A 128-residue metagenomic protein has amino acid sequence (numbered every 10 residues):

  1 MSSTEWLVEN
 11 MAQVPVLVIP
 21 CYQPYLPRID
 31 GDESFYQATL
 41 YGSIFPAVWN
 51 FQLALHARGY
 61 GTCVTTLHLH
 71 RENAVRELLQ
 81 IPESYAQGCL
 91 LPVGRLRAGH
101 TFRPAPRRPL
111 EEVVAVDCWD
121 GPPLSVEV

Functional and structural regions predicted by a protein language model:
M1-I44: Glycine/small-residue-rich phosphate/adenosyl-binding loop
S2-E5, V75-L78, G99-H100: Glycine-rich, charged/polar anion/phosphate-binding loops that engage phosphate groups from diverse ligands
E9-A12, L79-E83, A105-P106: Solvent-exposed alpha-helices and their adjacent loops that cap or buttress functional pockets in soluble metabolic
I29-E33, Y60, A74, R103: A short secondary-structure junction signal
T39, R58-A74: GST superfamily/GST-like fold recognition
Q52-L55: Hydrophobic pocket-lining residues that define ligand/cofactor binding sites across diverse proteins
E72-Q87: Short, electropositive alpha-helical surface patch
G88-V128: C-terminal helix-cap and adjacent tail motif
